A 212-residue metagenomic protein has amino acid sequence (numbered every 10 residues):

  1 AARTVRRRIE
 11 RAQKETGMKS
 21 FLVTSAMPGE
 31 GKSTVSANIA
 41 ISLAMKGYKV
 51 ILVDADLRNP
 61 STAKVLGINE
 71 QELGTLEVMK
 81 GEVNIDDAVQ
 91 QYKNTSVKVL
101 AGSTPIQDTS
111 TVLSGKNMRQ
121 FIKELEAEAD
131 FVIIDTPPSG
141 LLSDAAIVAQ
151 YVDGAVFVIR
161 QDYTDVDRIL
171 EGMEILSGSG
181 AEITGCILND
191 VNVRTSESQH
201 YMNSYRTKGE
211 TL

Functional and structural regions predicted by a protein language model:
A1-L212: P-loop NTP-binding module
